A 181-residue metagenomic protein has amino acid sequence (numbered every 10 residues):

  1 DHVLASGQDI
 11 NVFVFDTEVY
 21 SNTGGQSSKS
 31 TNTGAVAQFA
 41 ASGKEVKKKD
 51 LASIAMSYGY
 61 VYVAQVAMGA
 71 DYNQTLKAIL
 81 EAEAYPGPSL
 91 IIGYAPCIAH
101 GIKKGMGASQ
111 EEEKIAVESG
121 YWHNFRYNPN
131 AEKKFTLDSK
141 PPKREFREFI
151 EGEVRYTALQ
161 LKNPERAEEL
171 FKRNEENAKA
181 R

Functional and structural regions predicted by a protein language model:
D1-Q26, G69-P86: Thiamine diphosphate
D1-V3, G7, Q26-G34, K104-E112: Short secondary-structure boundary/capping segments
D16, V66, Y94: Conserved residues at the C-terminal ends of beta-strands
K29-Y85, E151-A158, P164: Conserved thiamine diphosphate
G69-E169, R173: Glycine/aspartate-rich loop-and-adjacent alpha/beta segment that forms the canonical ThDP
